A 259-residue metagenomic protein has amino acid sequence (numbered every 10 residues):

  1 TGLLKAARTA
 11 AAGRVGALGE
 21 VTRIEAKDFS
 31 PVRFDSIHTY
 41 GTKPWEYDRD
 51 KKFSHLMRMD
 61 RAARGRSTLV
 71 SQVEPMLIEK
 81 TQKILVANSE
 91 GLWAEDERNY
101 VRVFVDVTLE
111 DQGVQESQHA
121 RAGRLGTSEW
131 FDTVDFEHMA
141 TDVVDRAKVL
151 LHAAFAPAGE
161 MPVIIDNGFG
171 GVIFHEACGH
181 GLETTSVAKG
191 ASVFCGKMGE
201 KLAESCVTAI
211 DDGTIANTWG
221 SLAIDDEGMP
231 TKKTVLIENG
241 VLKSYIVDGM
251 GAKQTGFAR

Functional and structural regions predicted by a protein language model:
T1-M229, E238-V241: Active-site bordering "gate/hinge" segments that shape substrate access to catalytic or cofactor-binding pockets
T234-V235: His/acidic/aromatic-lined binding-pocket segments of jelly-roll/cupin-type domains and related regulatory beta-sandwich
V241-R259: C-terminal, non-catalytic macromolecule-binding modules
